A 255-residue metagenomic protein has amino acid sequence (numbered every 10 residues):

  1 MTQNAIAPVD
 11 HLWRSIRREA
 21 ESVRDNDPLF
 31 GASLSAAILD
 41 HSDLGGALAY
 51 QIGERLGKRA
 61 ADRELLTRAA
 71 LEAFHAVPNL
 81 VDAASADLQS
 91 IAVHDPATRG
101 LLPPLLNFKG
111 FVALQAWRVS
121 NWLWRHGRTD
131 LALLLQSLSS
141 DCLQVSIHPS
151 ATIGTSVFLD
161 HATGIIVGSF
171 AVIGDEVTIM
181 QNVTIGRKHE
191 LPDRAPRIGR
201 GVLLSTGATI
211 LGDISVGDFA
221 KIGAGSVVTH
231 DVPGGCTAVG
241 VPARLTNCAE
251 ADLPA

Functional and structural regions predicted by a protein language model:
M1-L138, A255: Terminal amphipathic alpha-helical/low-complexity segments used for targeting or macromolecular assembly
S140-T246: Structural signal for interior beta-strand "rungs" in well-ordered beta-sheet cores of soluble enzyme domains
G240, L253-A255: C-terminal membrane module of polytopic membrane proteins
